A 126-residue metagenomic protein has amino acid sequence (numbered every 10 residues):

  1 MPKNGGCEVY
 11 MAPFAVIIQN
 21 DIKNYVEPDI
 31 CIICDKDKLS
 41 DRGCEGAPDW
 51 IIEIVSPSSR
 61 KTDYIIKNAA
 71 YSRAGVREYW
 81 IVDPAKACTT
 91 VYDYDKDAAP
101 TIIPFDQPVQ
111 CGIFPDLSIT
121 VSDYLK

Functional and structural regions predicted by a protein language model:
M1-N4: Short helix-capping segments at alpha-helix termini
C7-A74, I81-K126: C-terminal interaction segment
